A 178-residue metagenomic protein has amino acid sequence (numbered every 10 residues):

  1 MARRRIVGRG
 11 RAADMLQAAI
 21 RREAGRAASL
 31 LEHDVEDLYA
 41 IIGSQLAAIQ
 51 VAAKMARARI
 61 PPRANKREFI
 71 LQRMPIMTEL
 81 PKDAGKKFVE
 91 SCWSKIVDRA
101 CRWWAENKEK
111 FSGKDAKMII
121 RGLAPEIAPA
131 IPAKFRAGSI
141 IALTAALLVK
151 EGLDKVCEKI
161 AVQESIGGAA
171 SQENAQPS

Functional and structural regions predicted by a protein language model:
A2-K108: Membrane-active, amphipathic/fusogenic segments and juxtamembrane/transmembrane anchors that bind or insert into lipid
A40-G43, I160, S178: A ubiquitous, low-specificity "background" feature that marks scattered single residues across proteins without
L46, F88, A116, A170-S171: Polar low-complexity intrinsically disordered regions enriched in Ser/Thr and small residues
P61-P62, P75, P81, P125 (+2 more regions): Proline-rich intrinsically disordered, low-complexity coils
W103-V162: Membrane-inserting effector segments that mediate pore formation, membrane fusion, or transient membrane insertion
I166-S178: Amphipathic, membrane-inserting segments
